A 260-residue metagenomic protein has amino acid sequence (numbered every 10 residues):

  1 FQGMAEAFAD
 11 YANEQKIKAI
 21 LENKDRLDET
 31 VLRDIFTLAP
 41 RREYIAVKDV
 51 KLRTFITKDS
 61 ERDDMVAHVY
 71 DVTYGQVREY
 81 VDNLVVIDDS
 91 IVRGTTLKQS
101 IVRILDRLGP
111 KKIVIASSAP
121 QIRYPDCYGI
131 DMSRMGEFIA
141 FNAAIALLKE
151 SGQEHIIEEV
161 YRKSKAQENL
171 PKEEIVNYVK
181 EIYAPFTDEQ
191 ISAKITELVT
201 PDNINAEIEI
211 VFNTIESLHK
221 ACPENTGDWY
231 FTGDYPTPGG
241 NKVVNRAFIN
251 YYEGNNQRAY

Functional and structural regions predicted by a protein language model:
F1-Y260: PRPP-associated nucleotide enzymes
